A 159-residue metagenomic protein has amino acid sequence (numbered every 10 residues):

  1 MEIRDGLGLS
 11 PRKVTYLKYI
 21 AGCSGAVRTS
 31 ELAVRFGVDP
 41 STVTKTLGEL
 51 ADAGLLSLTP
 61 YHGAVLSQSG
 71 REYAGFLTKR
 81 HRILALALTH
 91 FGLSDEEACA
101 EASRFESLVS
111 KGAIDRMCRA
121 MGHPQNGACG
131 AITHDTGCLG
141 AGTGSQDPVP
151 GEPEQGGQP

Functional and structural regions predicted by a protein language model:
M1-T15: Short alpha-helical segments that sit at the start of domains
K13-A21, A74, A85: Hydrophobic residues on short alpha-helical segments
G25-R35: Short acidic, hydrophobic short linear motifs in intrinsically disordered regions
L32, V43-A53: Basic amphipathic alpha-helical segments that dock to polyanions
S41, E96: Key DNA-contact positions within bacterial/archaeal DNA-binding proteins
A51-Y61: A short, conserved structural fragment
H62-R80: Basic, amphipathic "hinge/linker" alpha-helix immediately C-terminal to the N-terminal HTH DNA-binding motif
S103-P159: C-terminal regulatory/oligomerization modules of transcriptional regulators
